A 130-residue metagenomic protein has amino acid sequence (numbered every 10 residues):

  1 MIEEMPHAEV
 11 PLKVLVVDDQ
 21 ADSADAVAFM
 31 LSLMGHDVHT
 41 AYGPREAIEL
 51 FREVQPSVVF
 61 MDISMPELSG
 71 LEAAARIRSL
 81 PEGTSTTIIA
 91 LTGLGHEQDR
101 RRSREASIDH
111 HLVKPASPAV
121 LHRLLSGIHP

Functional and structural regions predicted by a protein language model:
M1-L15, A28, A119-P130: Non-catalytic signal-transmission and effector/linker regions of two-component phosphorelay proteins
D18, D62, T92: Active-site residues of response regulator receiver
A21-H39: Two-component/phosphorelay signaling modules centered on CheY-like receiver
A28, E72, G95-K114, R123: Alpha4 helix (beta4-alpha4-beta5 surface) of REC/receiver domains from two-component response regulators
Y42-E46, S69-A75, S117: Acidic catalytic/metal-coordinating carboxylates
E49, L71-T84, L125: Short amphipathic alpha-helix used as the core "switch/output" element in two-component signaling
V54-F60: Active-site beta3 strand of CheY-like receiver
M65: Receiver (REC) domain active-site loop signature in two-component systems and cognate sites in sensor histidine kinases
